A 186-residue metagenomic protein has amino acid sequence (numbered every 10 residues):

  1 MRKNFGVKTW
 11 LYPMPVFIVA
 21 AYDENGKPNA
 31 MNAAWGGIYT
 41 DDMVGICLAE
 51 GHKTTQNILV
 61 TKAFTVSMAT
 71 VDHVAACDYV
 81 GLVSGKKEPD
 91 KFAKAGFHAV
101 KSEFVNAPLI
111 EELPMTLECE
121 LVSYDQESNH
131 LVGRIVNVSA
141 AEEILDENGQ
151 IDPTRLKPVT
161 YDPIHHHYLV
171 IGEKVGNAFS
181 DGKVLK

Functional and structural regions predicted by a protein language model:
M1-K186: Basic, polyanion-binding surface patches
